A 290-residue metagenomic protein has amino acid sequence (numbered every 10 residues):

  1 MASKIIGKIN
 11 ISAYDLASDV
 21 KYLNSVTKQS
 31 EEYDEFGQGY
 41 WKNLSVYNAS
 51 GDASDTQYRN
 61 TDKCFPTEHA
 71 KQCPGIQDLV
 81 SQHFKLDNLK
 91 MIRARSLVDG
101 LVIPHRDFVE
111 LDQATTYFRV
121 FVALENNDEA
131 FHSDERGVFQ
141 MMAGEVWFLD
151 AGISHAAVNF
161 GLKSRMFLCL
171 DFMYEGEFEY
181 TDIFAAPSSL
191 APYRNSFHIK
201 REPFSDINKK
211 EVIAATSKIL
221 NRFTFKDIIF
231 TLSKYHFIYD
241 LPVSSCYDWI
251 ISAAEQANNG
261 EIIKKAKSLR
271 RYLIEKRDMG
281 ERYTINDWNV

Functional and structural regions predicted by a protein language model:
M1-H83, P192, D240-E255, N259-V290: Non-heme Fe(II)/2-oxoglutarate
D87-L89, L97, T115-R119, N127: Short connector loops at helix/strand junctions that flank enzyme active sites, especially segments positioning acidic
I92-Q113: Conserved short histidine dyad/triad with adjacent acidic residue
P104-H105, A130-H132, L149-D150, S154-G161: Short beta-strand His + acidic residue motifs that chelate non-heme Fe in jelly-roll/DSBH and cupin folds
F118-A123, V146-F148, L162-Y180: A short hydrophobic beta-strand segment most commonly corresponding to one strand of the jelly-roll/cupin
A123-M142: A short beta-strand-loop-beta hairpin characteristic of the jelly-roll/cupin
G137, A143-G152: Basic (Lys/Arg-enriched) interaction patch that binds polyanionic ligands
C169-F230: Charged, amphipathic alpha-helical linkers/stalks
